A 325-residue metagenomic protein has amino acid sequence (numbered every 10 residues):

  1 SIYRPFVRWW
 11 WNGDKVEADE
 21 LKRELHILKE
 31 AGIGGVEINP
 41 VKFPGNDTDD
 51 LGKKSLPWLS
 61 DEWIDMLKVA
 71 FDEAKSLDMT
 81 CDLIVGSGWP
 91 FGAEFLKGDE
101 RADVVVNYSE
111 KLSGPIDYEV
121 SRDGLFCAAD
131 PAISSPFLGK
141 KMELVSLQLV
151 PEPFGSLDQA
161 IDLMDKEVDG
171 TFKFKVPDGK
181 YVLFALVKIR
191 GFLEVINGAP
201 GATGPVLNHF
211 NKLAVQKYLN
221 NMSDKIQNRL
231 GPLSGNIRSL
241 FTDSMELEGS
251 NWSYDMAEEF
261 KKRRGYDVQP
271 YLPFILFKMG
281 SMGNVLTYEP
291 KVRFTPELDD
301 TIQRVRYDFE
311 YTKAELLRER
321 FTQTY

Functional and structural regions predicted by a protein language model:
S1-R4, G13-R23, I27-G35, P57-Q323: Mature extracytoplasmic enzyme cores
N39-S55: Glycine-rich, proline-tolerant flexible connector loops at the mouths of alpha/beta enzymes
